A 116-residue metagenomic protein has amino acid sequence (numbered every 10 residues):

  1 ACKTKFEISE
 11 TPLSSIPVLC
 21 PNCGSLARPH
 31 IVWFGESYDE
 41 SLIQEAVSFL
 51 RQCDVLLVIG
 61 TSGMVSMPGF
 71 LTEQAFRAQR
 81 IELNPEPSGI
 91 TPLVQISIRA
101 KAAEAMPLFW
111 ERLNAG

Functional and structural regions predicted by a protein language model:
A1-G116: Conserved catalytic alpha/beta core of Sir2/sirtuin-type deacylases, generalized to analogous enzyme cores that bind
